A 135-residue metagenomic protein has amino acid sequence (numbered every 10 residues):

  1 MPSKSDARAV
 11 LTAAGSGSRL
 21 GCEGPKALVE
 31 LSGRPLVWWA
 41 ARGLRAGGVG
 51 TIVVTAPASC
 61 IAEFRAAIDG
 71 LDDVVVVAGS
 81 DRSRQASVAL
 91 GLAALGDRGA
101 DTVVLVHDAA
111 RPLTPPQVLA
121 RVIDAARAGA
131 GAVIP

Functional and structural regions predicted by a protein language model:
P2-I61: N-terminal glycine-rich phosphate-binding loop and ensuing alpha1 helix
K4, L31, G47, D69-D72 (+2 more regions): Short, well-ordered coil/turn elements that cap or connect secondary structure elements
K26-V29, D69-G70, R121-I123: Short, solvent-exposed amphipathic alpha-helical segments in soluble enzyme and RNA/protein-processing domains
A40, F64, R121-V122: Aromatic/hydrophobic pocket-lining residues that form π-stacking "cages" and hydrophobic walls in ligand
G47-V49, A67-I68, L105, I123: Residue-level detection of beta-strand scaffold positions
I61-A67: Acidic helix N-cap motif at the loop->helix transition within catalytic regions of sugar-transfer enzymes
V74-P135: Conserved beta-loop-beta/alpha segment of the NTase-like Rossmann-fold superfamily that binds/positions NTPs
